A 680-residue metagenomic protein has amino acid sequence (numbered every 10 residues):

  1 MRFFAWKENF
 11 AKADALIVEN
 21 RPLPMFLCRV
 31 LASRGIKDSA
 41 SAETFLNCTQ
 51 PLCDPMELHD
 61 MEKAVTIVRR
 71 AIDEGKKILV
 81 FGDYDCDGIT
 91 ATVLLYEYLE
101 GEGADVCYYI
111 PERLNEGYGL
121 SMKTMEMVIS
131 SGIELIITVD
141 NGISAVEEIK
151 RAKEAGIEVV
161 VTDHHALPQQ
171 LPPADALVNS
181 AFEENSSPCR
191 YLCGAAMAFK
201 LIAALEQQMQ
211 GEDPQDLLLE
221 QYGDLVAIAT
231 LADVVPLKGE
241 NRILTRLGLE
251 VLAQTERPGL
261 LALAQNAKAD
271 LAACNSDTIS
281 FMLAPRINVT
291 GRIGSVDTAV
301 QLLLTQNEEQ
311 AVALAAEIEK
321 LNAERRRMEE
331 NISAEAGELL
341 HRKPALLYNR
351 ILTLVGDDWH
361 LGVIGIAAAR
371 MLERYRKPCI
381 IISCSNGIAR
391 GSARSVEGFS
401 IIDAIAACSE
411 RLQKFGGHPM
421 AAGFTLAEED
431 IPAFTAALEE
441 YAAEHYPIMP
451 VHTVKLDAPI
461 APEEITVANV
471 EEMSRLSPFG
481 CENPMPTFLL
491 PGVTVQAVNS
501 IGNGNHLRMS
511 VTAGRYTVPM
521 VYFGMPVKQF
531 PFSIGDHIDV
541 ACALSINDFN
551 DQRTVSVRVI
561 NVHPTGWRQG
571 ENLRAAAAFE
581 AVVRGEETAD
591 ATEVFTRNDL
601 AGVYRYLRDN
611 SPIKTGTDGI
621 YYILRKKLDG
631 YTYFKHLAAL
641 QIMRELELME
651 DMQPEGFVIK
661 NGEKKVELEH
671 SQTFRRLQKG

Functional and structural regions predicted by a protein language model:
M1-R2, S477: Catalytic domains of riboflavin
R2, N9-K12, L16-E134, A155 (+4 more regions): Hydrophobic helix-and-loop "lid/oligomerization" segment in the mid-to-C-terminal part of catalytic domains
L95, E100, R242-P285, V289-L339 (+3 more regions): Acidic, two-metal ion nucleic-acid-processing modules in DNA metabolism proteins
E112, N179-A181, S383, H563: Residues at the C-termini of beta-strands that transition into short coil/loop
E126-A195, F199-E212, Q221, K238: Active-site cavity-forming subdomains of large catalytic enzyme subunits
D140-S144, W359, V363, C542: Short, glycine/acidic-rich beta->alpha junctions
H164-H165, H360, H418, H506: Histidine-centered active-site/metal-ligand motif
A196, G365, A369, V540: Short alpha-helical basic/polar micro-motif
